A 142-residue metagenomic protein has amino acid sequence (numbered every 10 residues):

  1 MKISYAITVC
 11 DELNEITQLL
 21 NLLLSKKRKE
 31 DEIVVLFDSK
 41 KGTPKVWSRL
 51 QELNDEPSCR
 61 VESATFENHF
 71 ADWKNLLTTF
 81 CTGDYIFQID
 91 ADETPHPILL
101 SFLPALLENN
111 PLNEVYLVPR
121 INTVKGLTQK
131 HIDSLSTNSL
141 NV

Functional and structural regions predicted by a protein language model:
M1-S25: N-proximal low-complexity "stem/linker" segments adjacent to membrane-targeting elements
C10, D38, R120-I121: Histidine-centered beta-alpha loop that forms part of the nucleotide-sugar donor binding/catalytic region in diverse
L20-S63: Acidic donor-binding segment of Leloir-type glycosyltransferases
S63-F70: Short, acidic/glycine-rich phosphate-metal binding loop used to engage nucleotide
A71-T78, H96-V142: Catalytic-site signature of metal-activated, phosphate-bearing donor transferases, centered on the GT-A/GT-A-like
I86: Short aromatic/hydrophobic "clamp" motif used to bind/position activated sugar donors
D90-T94: The conserved acidic donor/metal-binding loop of glycosyltransferases
